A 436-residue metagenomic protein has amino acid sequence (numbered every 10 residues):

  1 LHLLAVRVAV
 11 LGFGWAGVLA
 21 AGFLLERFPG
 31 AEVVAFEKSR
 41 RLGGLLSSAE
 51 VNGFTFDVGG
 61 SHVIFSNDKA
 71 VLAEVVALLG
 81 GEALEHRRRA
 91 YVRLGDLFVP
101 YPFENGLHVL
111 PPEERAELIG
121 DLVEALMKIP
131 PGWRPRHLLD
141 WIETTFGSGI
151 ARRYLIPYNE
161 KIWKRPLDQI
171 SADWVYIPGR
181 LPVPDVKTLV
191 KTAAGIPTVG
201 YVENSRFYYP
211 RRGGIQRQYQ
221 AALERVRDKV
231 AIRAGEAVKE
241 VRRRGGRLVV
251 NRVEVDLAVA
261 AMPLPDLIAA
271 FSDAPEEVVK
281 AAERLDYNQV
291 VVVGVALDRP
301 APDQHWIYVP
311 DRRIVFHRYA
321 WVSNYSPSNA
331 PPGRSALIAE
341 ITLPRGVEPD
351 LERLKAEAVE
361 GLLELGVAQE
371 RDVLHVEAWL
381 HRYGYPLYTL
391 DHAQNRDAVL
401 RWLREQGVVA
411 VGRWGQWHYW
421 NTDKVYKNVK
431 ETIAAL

Functional and structural regions predicted by a protein language model:
V6-A35: N-terminal Rossmann-like FAD-binding beta1-loop-alpha1 element of flavoenzymes
A16, R41, P265: Conserved Rossmann-like nucleotide-cofactor binding loop
L25-V51: Glycine-rich FAD pyrophosphate-binding loop
R27, E236-E352, A356-G366, L400-W402: Mid-domain catalytic core of redox enzymes that form a hydrophobic substrate pocket/lid adjacent to a catalytic redox
S48, P102-F103, W321-L436: Conserved flavin/dinucleotide-binding core of flavoenzymes
N52-P130: Dinucleotide-binding Rossmann-like beta1-alpha1 core, especially the glycine-rich loop that anchors the ADP
A70-F103, F146-R152, R225-A234, K239-V249: Feature captures the FAD/FMN-dependent oxidoreductase FAD-binding
E114-E240, A261: Active-site/ligand-binding neighborhood in enzyme catalytic cores
